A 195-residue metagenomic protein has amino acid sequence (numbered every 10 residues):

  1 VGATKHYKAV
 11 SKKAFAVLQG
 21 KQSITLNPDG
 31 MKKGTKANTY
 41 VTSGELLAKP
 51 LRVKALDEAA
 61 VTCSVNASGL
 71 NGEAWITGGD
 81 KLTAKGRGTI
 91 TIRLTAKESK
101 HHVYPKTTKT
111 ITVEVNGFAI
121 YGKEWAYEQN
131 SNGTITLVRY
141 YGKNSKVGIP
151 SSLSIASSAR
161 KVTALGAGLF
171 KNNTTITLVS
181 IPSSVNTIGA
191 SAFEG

Functional and structural regions predicted by a protein language model:
V1-F118: Extracytoplasmic soluble-region selector
V1-G2, F193-G195: Low-complexity/repetitive intrinsically disordered segments
T4, S99, G122, N130 (+1 more regions): Acidic surface patches and DE-rich sequence motifs
D80-A84, I120, N132-Y140: Generic recognition of long tandem-repeat/solenoid scaffolds
G117-W125: N-terminal low-complexity, Pro/Thr/Ser-rich intrinsically disordered segments that act as propeptides or flexible
W125-T134, G142-A164, N173-T187, G195: Structural signature of tandem-repeat unit edges
